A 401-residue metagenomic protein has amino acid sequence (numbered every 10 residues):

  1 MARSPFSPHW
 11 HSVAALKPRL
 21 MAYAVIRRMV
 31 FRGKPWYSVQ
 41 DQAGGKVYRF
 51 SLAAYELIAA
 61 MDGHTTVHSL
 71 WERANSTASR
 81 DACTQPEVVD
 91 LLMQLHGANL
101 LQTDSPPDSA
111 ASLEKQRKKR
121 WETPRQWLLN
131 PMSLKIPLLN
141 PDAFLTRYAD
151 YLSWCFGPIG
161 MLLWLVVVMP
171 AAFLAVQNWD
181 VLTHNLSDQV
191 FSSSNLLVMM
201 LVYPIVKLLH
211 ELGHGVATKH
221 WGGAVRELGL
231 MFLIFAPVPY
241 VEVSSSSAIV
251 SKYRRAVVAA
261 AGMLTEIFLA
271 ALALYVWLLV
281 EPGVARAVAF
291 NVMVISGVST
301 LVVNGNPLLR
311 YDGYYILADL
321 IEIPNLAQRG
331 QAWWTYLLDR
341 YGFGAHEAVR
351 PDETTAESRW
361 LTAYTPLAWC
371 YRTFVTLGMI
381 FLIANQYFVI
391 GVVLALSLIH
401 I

Functional and structural regions predicted by a protein language model:
M1-I26: Eukaryotic partner-binding/assembly regions in large regulatory complexes
A2-H9, R32-W36, Q42-C155: Long, charge-rich, low-complexity alpha-helical segments
T103-W164, A224, M231-F232, G313 (+2 more regions): Membrane-interface and transmembrane segments of multi-pass membrane proteins
E122-L228, L272-W277, G283-R286, V294: Core alpha-helical transmembrane segments of integral membrane proteins
P158-L165, V258-I267, W360-R372: Select subsegments of transmembrane alpha-helices in polytopic membrane proteins, especially boundary-proximal
F191-E357: Membrane-embedded catalytic scaffold of the fatty acid hydroxylase/desaturase
A271-R286, C370-V392: Transmembrane helix-loop junctions at the membrane interface of multipass transporters and ion channels
I399-I401: Conserved small/polar residues in nucleotide/adenosyl-binding loops
